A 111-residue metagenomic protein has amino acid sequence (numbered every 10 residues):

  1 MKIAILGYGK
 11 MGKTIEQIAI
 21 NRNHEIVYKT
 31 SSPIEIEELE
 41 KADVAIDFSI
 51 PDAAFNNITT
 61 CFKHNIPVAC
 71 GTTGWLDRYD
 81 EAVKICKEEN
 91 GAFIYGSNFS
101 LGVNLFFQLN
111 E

Functional and structural regions predicted by a protein language model:
M1-I3: Extreme N-terminal starter segment of soluble prokaryotic enzymes
L6, F48-S49, G71-T72, G96: Structural motif
L6, K13-T14, I18-E37: NAD(P)-binding Rossmann-fold cofactor-contacting core
I26, V68-A69, A92-F93: Hydrophobic beta-strand scaffold residues
I36-E37, K41-C61, G74-Y79: Beta-loop-alpha module in the N-terminal Rossmann-like domain of NAD(P)-dependent dehydrogenases, especially those
K63, T72-E111: Rossmann-fold NAD(P)-binding glycine/threonine-rich loop
